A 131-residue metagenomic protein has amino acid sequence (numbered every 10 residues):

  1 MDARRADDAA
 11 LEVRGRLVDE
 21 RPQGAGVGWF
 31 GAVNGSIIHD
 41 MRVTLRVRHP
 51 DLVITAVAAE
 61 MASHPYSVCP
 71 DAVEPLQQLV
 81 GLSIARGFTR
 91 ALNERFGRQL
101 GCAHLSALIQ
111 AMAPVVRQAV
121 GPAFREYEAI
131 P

Functional and structural regions predicted by a protein language model:
M1, A6-E12, V18-E20, A25-V27: N-terminal intrinsically disordered, cationic/polar leader segments that include organellar targeting peptides
R21-P131: Active-site- and interface-proximal helix/loop "cap" or "latch" segments in soluble metabolic and energy-transducing
